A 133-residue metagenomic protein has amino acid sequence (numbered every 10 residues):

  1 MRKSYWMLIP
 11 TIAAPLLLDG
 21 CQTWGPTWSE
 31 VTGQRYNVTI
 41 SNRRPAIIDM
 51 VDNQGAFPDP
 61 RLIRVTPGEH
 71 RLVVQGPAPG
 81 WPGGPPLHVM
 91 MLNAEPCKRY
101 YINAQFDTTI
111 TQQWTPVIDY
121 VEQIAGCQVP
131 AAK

Functional and structural regions predicted by a protein language model:
M1-Q22: Sec-dependent bacterial lipoprotein signal peptides
C21-K133: Short loop/turn and low-complexity linker motifs enriched in small/turn-promoting residues
